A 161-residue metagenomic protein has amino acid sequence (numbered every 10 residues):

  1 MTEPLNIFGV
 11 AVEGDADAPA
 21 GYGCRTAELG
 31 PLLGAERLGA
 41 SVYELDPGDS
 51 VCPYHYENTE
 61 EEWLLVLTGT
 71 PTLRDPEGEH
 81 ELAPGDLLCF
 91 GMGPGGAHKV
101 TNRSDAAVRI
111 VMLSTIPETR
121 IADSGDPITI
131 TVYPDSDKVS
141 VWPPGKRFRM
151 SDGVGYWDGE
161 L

Functional and structural regions predicted by a protein language model:
M1-R37, T131-L161: A short, N-terminal "cap"/entry segment at the start of jelly-roll beta-barrel domains of the cupin/DSBH fold
C24-E28, S41-E57, G95: Conserved short histidine dyad/triad with adjacent acidic residue
V42-D46, E57-L73, L113-P117: Short, conserved beta-strand element in jelly-roll/cupin
V51, E61, T68-T70, E77 (+2 more regions): A generic structural motif
C52, H80, T129-T131: Short beta-strand segments
P76-G93: Short acidic-glycine-tyrosine-enriched beta hairpin
M92-T119: Ligand-binding loop in jelly-roll beta-barrel domains
T115-I130: Intrinsically disordered, low-complexity coil segments
